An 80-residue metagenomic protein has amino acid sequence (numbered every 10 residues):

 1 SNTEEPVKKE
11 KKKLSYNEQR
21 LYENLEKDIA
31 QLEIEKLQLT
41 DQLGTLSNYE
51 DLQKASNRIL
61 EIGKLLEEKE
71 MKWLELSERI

Functional and structural regions predicted by a protein language model:
S1-I80: Charged, heptad-repeat coiled-coil alpha-helices that serve as long linker/dimerization "arms" in large NTP-dependent
